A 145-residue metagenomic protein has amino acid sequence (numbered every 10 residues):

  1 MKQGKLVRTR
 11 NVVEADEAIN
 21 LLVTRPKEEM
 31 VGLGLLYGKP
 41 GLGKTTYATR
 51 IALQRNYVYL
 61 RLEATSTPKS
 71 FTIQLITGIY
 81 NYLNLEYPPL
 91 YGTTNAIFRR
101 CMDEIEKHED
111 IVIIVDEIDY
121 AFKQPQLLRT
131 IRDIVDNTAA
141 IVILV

Functional and structural regions predicted by a protein language model:
M1-V31, R50: A short, basic N-terminal segment
K2, L6-R8, Y80-P88, D136: Class I S-adenosyl-L-methionine-dependent methyltransferase catalytic core
K27-T49: Walker A/P-loop nucleotide-binding motif
L33-L35, Y57-V58, D110-V112, I141: Residue-level preference for the first positions of well-ordered beta-strands
T49-L53, T77, D133: Short, well-ordered alpha-helices that flank and scaffold nucleotide-derived cofactor binding pockets
L53-R55, T138: Short, structured coil segments at secondary-structure junctions
V58-Y80: AAA+/P-loop NTPase substrate/partner-engagement loops
S70-I73, N84-V145: Mid-core helix/loop region of P-loop NTP-binding domains shared across ATPases and GTPases
